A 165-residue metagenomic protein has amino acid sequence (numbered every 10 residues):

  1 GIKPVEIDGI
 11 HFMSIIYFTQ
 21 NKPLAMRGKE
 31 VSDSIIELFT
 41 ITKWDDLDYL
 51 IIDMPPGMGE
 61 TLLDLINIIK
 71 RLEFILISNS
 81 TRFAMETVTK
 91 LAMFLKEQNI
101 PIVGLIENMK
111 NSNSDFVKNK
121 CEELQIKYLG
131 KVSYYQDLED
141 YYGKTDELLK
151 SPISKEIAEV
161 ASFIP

Functional and structural regions predicted by a protein language model:
G1-F18, S32: Phosphate-binding loop that captures ATP/GTP phosphates
K3-I7, T42-D45, I68, C121: Solvent-exposed alpha-helices and their adjacent loops that cap or buttress functional pockets in soluble metabolic
I16-K70: Phosphate-binding/switch loop-helix module in NTP-utilizing enzymes
N21-P23, E139-Y142: A short acidic, helix-capping loop that chelates divalent metal ions and anchors anionic groups
Y49, P55-D140: Conserved catalytic-core segment of NTP-binding enzymes
Y142-S154: C-terminal boundary of histidine-terminating zinc-finger modules
S151-P165: Histidine-centered active-site loop/cap adjacent to the catalytic His in serine esterases/O-acetyl transfer systems
